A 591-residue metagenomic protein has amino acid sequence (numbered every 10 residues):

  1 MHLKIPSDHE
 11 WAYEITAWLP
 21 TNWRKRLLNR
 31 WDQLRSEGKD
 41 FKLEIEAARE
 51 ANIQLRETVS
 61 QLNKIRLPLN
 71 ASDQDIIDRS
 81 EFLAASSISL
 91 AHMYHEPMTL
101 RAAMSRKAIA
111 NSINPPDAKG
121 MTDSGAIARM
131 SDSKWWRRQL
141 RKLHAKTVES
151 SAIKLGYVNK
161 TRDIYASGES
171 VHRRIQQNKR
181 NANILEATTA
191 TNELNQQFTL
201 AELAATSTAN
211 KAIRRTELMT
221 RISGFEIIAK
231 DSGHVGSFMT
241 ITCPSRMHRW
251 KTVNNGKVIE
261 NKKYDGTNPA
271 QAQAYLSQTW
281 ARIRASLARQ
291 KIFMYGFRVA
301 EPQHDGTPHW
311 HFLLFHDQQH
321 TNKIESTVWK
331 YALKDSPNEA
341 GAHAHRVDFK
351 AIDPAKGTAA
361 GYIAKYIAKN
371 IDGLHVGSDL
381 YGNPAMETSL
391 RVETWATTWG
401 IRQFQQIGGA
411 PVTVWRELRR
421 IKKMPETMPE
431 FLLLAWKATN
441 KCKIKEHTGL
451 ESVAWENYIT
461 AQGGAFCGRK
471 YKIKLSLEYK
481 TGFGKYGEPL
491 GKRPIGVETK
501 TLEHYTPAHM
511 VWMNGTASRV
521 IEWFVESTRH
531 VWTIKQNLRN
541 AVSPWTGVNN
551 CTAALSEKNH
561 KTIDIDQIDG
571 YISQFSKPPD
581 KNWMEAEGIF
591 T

Functional and structural regions predicted by a protein language model:
M1-G306, Q318-T591: Right-hand nucleic-acid polymerase module
L313-D317: Short hydrophobic/aromatic beta-strand micro-patches that form the beta-sheet surface supporting nucleotide- or nucleic
